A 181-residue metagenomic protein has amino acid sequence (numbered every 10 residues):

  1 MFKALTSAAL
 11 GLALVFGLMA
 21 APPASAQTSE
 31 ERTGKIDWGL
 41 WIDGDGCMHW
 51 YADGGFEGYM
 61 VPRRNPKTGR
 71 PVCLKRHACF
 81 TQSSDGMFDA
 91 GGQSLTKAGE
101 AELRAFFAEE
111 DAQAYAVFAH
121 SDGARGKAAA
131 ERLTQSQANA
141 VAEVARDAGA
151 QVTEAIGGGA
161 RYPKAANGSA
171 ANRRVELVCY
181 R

Functional and structural regions predicted by a protein language model:
F2-A8, F16-F80: N-terminal targeting leaders that direct proteins to extracytoplasmic destinations
K3, F107, D122: Short, locally clustered residues in the helix-turn-helix/winged-helix DNA-binding domain
K35-I36, G44-D45, S83, A112 (+2 more regions): Extracytoplasmic
L40, A52, G91-G99, E109 (+3 more regions): Extracytoplasmic/periplasmic, Sec-exported soluble proteins
A78-D89: A short glycine/proline-enriched turn/edge-strand or helix-cap micro-motif
M87-A119, A142-G149, L177-Y180: Periplasmic peptidoglycan-binding/anchoring modules of Gram-negative envelope and division proteins
V117-R181: Periplasmic OmpA-like peptidoglycan-binding domain that tethers envelope proteins to the cell wall
